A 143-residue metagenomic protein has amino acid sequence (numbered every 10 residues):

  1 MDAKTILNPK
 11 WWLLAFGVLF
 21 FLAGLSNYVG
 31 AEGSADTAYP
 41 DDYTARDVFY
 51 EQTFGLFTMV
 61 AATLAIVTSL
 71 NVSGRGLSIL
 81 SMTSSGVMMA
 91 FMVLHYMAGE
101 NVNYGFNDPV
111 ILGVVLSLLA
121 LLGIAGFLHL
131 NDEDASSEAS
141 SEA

Functional and structural regions predicted by a protein language model:
M1-F20, L130-D132, E142-A143: Cytosolic juxtamembrane helix and N-cap/initiation of the first transmembrane helix
P9-W12, F20-F49: Membrane-helix boundary elements
K10-L14, R75-S84: Membrane-interfacial loop-to-transmembrane alpha-helix junctions, especially the N-terminal start
V18, L22, R46-L70, T83-A90: Core segments of alpha-helical transmembrane spans in multipass integral membrane proteins
D36-T37, E133-A143: Short, Lys/Arg-enriched, Gly/Pro-containing loop segments at transmembrane-helix junctions of multi-pass membrane
I79-Y96, V115-L122: Hydrophobic alpha-helical membrane segments
A90-I111: Membrane-helix boundary connector in multi-pass membrane proteins
L116-S137: Membrane-water interface at the C-terminal end of transmembrane alpha helices
